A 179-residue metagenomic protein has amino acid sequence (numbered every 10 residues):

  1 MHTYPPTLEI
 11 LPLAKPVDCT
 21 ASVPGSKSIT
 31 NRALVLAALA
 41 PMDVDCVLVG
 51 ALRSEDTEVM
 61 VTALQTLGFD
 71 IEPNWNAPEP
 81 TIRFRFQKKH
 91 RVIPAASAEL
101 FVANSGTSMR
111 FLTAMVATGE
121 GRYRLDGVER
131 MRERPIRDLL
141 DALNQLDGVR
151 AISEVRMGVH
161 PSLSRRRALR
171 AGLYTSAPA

Functional and structural regions predicted by a protein language model:
M1-A179: Structural preference for solvent-exposed beta-strand-turn elements and adjacent flexible terminal/loop segments within
